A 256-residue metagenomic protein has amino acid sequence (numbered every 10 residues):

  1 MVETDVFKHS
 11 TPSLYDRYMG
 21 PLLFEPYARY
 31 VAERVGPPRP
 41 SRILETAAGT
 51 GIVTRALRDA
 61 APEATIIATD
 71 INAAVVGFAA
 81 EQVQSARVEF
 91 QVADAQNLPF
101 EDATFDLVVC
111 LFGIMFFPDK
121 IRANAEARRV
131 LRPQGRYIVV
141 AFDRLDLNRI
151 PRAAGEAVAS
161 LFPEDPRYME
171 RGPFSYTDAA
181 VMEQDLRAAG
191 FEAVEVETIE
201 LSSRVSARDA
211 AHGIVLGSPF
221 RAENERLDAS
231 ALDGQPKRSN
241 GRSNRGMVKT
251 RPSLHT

Functional and structural regions predicted by a protein language model:
T4, P12, T50-I52, P173-T256: Conserved Class I S-adenosyl-L-methionine
H9-L22: Class I SAM-dependent methyltransferase Rossmann-like catalytic core, especially the SAM/SAH-binding loop
P21-R39: Conserved alpha-helix/loop element of class I SAM-dependent methyltransferases that forms part of the SAM/SAH-binding
R42-L98, I121-R122: Class I SAM-dependent methyltransferase SAM/SAH-binding core
Q96-L107: A short acidic, Gly/Pro-enriched loop at the edge of an enzyme's catalytic core that lines a small-molecule cofactor
D106-I121, D143: A short SAM/SAH-binding and catalytic strip from SAM-dependent methyltransferases
I121-R122, R128, R132-S206, R221 (+1 more regions): Conserved catalytic/acceptor-binding region of the Class I
